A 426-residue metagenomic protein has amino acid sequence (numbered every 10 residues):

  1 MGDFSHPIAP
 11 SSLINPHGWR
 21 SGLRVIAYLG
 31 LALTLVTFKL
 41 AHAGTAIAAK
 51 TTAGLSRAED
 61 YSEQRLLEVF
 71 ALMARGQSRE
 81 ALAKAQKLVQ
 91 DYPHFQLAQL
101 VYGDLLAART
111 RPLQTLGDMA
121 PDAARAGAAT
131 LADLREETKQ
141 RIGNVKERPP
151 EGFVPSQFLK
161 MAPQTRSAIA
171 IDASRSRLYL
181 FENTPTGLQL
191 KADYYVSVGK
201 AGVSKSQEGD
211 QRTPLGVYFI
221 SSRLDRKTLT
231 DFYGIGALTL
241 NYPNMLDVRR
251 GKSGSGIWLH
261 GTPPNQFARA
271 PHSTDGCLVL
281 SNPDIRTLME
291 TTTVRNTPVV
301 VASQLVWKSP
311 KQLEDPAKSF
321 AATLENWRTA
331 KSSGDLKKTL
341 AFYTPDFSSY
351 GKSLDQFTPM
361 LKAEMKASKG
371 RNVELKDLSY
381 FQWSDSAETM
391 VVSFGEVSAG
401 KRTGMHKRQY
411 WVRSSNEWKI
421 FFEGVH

Functional and structural regions predicted by a protein language model:
A58-K87, D91, N326-T329: Alpha-helical segment of the N-proximal tetratricopeptide repeat
K146-I257, P263, F267, H406: Gly/Pro-biased beta-strand-loop elements
Q164, M360-R408: Surface-exposed, charged secondary-structure patches
S222-E325, A330: Exported/periplasmic cell-wall-interacting domains
S333-Y350: Short, well-ordered alpha-helical segments enriched in acidic and aromatic residues
G404-H426: Short beta-strand edge/turn micro-motifs at domain boundaries
